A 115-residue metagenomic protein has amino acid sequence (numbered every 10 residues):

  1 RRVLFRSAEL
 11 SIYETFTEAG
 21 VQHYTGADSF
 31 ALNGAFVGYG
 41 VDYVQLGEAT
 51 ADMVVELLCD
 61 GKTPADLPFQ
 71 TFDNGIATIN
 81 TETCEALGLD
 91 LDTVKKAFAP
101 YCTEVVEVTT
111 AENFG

Functional and structural regions predicted by a protein language model:
V3-L4: Short, small-residue-biased leader/transition segments that mark boundaries at the very start of proteins
A8, G38-D42: Short low-complexity, flexible loop/linker segments enriched in glycine and/or proline with clustered acidic
A8-G34: Venus flytrap/periplasmic-binding-protein-like
A8-I12, L46, T50, T83 (+1 more regions): Stable alpha-helical elements in mature extracytoplasmic
H23, F36-G38, V105: Conserved beta-strand scaffold positions in the cores of enzyme catalytic domains, especially in NTP/NDP-utilizing
A31-Y39, D73-G75: Surface-exposed aromatic
V41-K62: Hydrophobic alpha-helical segments within soluble ligand-binding/sensing domains
E56-G115: Hinge/cleft segment of the Venus flytrap/periplasmic-binding protein
